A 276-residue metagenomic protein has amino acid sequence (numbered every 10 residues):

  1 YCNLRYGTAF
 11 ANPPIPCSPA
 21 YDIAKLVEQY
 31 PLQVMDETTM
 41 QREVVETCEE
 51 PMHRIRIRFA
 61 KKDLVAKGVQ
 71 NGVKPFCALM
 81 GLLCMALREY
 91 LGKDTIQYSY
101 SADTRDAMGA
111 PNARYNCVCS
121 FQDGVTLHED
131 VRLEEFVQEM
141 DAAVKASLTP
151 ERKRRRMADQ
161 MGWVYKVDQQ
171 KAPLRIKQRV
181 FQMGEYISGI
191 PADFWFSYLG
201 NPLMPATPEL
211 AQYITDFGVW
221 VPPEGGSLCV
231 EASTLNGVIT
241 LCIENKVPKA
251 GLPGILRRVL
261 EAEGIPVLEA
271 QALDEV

Functional and structural regions predicted by a protein language model:
Y1-A66, E261-V276: Non-catalytic, low-complexity flexible loops and terminal extensions
C2, C17, C48, C77 (+4 more regions): Generic recognition of cysteine residues
A11-Y21, K62-A78, M183-S197: Short, charge-rich amphipathic segments
P14-A20, V27-T38, C84-T95, M204-Q212: Short charge-dense sequence patches
R42-A107, G237-I239: Gly/Ser/Thr-rich phosphate-binding loops and adjoining beta-strand/alpha-helix segments that form adenosine-phosphate
R88-V276: Acyl-thioester-dependent acyl-group transfer interface
